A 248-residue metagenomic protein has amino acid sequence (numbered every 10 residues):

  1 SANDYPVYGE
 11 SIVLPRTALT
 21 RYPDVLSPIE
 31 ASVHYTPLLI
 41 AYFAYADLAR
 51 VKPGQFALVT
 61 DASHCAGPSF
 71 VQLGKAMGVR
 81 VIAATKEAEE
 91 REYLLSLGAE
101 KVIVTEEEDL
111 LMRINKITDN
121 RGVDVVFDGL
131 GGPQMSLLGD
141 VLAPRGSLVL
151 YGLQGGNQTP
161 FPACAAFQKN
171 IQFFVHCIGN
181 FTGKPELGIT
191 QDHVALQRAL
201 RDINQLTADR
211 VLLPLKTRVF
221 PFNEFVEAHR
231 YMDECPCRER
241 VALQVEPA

Functional and structural regions predicted by a protein language model:
S1-R21, Y35, V102: Glycine-rich phosphate/adenylate-binding loop and adjacent beta-alpha elements of nucleotide- or dinucleotide-binding
V7-Y8, T85-Y93, Q158-A163: Short, glycine/polar-rich helix-capping loops at beta-to-alpha or helix-loop-helix junctions that flank or form
V25-S27, R50-F56, N120-R121: Short helix-loop-beta connector
S32-E108: Mid-domain Rossmann-like dinucleotide-binding core that forms the NAD(H)/NADP(H) cofactor-binding site
D109-N120: Short amphipathic alpha-helix with an adjacent loop that forms part of the alpha/beta core around
V126-F127, V149: N-terminal Rossmann-like NAD(P) cofactor-binding module of classical short-chain dehydrogenase/reductase
P133-D209, Q244-A248: Glycine-rich phosphate-binding loop and adjacent beta-alpha segment of Rossmann(oid) nucleotide-cofactor-binding
N204, A208-R218, V226-A248: C-terminal capping/lid region of NAD(P)-dependent oxidoreductase domains
